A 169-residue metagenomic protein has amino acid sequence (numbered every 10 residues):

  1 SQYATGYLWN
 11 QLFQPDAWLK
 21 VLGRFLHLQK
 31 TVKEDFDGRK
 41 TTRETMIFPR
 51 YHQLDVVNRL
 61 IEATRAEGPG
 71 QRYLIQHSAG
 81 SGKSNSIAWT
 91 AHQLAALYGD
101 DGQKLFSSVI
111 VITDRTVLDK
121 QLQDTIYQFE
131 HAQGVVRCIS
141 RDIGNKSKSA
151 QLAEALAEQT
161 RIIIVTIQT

Functional and structural regions predicted by a protein language model:
S1-S108, V117, Q121-Q133, E158-R161 (+1 more regions): ATP-dependent helicase/translocase motor core
D114: Cofactor-binding loop segments of dinucleotide-utilizing enzymes, especially the Rossmann-like FAD- and NAD(P)+-binding
S140: Phosphate/diphosphate-binding loops
G144-I163: Conserved motor-coupling elements within RecA-like helicase/translocase cores
